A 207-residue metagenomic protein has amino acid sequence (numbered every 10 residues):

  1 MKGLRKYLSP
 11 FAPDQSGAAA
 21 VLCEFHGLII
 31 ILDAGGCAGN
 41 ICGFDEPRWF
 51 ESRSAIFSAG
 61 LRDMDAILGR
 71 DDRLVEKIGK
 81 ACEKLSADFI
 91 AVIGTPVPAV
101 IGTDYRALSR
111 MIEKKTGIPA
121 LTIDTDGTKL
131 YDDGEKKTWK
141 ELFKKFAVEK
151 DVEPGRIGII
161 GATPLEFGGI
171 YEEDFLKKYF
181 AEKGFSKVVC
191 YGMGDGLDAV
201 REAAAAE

Functional and structural regions predicted by a protein language model:
M1-E207: An N-terminal assembly and electron-transfer interface module characteristic of large anaerobic redox and radical
